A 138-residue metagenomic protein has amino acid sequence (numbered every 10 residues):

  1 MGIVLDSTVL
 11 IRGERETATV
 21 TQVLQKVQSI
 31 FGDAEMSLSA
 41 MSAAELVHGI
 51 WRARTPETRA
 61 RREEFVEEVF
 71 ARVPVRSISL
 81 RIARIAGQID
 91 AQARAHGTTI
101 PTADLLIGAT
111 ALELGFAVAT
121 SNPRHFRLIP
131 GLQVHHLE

Functional and structural regions predicted by a protein language model:
M1-G2, G108, L112-E138: Acidic, PIN/NYN-like endoribonuclease modules and their adjacent C-terminal/linker elements
M1-L38, W51-E67, R124: Short, well-structured N-terminal submotif of metal-dependent ribonuclease cores
D6, E45, D104, N122: Acidic active-site catalytic centers that drive phospho-/nucleotidyl reactions and related ester hydrolyses
V9, S42, I82, I107 (+1 more regions): Alpha-helix capping/helix-boundary segments
L10-I11, A44-V47, R127, H135: Nucleotide phosphate-binding site architecture
S39-M41, I78-L80, S121, L137: Conserved beta-strand termini and adjacent loop/short-helix elements that scaffold enzyme active sites in alpha/beta
H48-W51, R72-A119: Active-site neighborhoods of divalent-metal-dependent phosphate/nucleic-acid chemistry enzymes
